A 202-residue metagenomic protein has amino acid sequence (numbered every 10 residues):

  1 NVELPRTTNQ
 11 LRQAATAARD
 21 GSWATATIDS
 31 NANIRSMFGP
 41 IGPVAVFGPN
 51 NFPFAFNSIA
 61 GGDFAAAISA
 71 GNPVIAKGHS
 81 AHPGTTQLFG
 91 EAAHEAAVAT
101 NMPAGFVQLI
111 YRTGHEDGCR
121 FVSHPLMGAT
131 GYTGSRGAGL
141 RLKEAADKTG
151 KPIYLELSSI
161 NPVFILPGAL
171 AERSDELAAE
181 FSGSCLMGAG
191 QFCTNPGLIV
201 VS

Functional and structural regions predicted by a protein language model:
N1-W23, R35: Long amphipathic alpha-helix in the N-terminal Rossmann-like dinucleotide-binding domain of NAD(P)-dependent
L11, G71, V107, T130 (+2 more regions): Residue-level signal for inorganic ion chemistry
W23-T100: Conserved small-residue-rich beta-alpha loop and adjacent elements that most often cradle the phosphate/pyrophosphate
N33-I34, Q108-G131: A structured beta-alpha segment of the ubiquitous adenosine-cofactor-binding alpha/beta core
V44, N51, Y111-R120, G134-G139: Beta-loop-alpha module in the N-terminal Rossmann-like domain of NAD(P)-dependent dehydrogenases, especially those
A65-I68, F121, A145: Hydrophobic/aromatic ligand-binding patch that stacks against planar heteroaromatic rings of cofactors or nucleotides
A70-I75, N101-A104, V122-A129: Short, surface-exposed connector motifs at secondary-structure boundaries
L88, A92-A99, S123, A129 (+1 more regions): ALDH superfamily catalytic-core signature
